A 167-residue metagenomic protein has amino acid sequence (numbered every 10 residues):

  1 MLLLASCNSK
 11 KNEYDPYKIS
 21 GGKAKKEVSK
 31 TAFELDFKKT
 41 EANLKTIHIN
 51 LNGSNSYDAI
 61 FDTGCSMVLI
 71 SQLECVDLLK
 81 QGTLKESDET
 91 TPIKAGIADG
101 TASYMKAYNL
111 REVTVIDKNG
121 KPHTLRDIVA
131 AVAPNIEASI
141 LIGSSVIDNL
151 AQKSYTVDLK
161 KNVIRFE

Functional and structural regions predicted by a protein language model:
L4-E167: Pepsin/retropepsin-fold aspartyl endopeptidases
